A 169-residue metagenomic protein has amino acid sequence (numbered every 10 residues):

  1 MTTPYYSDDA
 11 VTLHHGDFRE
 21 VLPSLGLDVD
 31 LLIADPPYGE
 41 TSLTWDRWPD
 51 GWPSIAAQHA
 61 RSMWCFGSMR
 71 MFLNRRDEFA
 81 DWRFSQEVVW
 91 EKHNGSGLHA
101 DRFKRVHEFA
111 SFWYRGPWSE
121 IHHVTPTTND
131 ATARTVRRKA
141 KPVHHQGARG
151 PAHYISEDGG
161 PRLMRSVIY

Functional and structural regions predicted by a protein language model:
T2-Y169: Core catalytic lobe of class I
